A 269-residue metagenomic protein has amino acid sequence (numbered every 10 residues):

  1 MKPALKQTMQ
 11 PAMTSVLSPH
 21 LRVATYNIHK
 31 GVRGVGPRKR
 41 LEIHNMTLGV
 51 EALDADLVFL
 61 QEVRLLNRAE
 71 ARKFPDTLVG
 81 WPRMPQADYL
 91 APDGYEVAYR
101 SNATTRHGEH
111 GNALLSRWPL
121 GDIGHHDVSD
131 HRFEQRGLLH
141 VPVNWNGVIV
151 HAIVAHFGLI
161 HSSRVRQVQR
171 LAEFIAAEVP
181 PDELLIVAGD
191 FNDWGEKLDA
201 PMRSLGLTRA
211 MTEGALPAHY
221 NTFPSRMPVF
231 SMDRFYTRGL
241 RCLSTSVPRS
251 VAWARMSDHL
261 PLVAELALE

Functional and structural regions predicted by a protein language model:
M1-A12, L120, H125, N144 (+2 more regions): Metal-dependent phosphoester-hydrolase catalytic domains
M1-D93, T104-E109, Q169-R170, E269: N-terminal, active-site-proximal structural segment of metallo-dependent hydrolase catalytic domains
T14-V23, H110-N112, S116-D122, E134-V154 (+1 more regions): Beta-strand-turn-beta hairpins that frame and shape the catalytic cleft of phosphate-ester-processing enzymes
R22-I28, M46-F74, L78, L115 (+6 more regions): Active-site beta-strand/loop signature of hydrolases that rely on acidic residues for catalysis
K30-P37, H125-S129, A155-S162: Surface-exposed cleft-lining segments at the edges of enzyme active sites
K30-R33, L65-A69, T105-G108, I160-S163 (+4 more regions): Active-site environment of divalent metal-dependent phosphoester hydrolases
Y95-V128: Catalytic-core segment of enzymes that process non-peptidic bonds
